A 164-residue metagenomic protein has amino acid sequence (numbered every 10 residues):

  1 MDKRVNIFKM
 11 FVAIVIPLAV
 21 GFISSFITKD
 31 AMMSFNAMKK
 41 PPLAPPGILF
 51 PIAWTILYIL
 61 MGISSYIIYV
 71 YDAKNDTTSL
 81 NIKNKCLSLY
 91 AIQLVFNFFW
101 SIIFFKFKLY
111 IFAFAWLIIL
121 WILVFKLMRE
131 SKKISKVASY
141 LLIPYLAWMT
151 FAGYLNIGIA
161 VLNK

Functional and structural regions predicted by a protein language model:
M1-A13: N-terminal membrane topogenic signal
P17-M33: Alpha-helical transmembrane segments of multi-pass membrane proteins
K29-L43, K74-T77, N163: Membrane-interface helix termini and inter-helical loops of multi-pass transporters
P45-I59, F107-I119: Membrane-interface loop-to-helix entry segments
W54-S65, Q93-F96: Core segments of transmembrane alpha-helices that mediate helix-helix packing or line hydrophobic substrate/ligand
Y90-F98, A113-L127, Y145-M149: Hydrophobic alpha-helical segments of small multi-pass membrane proteins
F105-F107, F125-S139: Membrane-helix boundary connector in multi-pass membrane proteins
Y154-K164: Juxtamembrane boundary at the C-terminal end of a transmembrane helix
